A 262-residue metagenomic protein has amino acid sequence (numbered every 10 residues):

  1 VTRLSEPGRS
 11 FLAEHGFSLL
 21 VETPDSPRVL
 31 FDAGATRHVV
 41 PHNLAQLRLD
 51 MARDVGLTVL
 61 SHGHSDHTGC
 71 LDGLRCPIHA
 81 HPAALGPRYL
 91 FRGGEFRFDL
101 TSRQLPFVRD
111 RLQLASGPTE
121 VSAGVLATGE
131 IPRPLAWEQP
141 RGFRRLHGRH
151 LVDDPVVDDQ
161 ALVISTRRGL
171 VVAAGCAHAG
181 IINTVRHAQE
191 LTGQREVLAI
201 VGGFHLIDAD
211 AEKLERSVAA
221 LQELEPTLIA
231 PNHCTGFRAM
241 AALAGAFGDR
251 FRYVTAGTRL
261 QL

Functional and structural regions predicted by a protein language model:
V1-L47, P155, D159-A174: Conserved beta-strand hairpin/beta-sheet module of binuclear metal-dependent hydrolase folds, prominently
T2-L20, S26-R28, R37, G73-P77 (+3 more regions): Terminal domain-initiation and capping elements
T2-S5, A33-A35, G63, A83-A84 (+5 more regions): Active-site metal-binding loops of divalent metal-dependent hydrolases
S26-V29, V55-L57, C76, L170-V171 (+1 more regions): Short active-site oxyanion
V29-F31, I78-A80, S122-E130, V171-A174: Short hydrophobic-aromatic micro-motifs
H38-G86, E190-A199, T227: Active-site metal-binding motif and surrounding structural segment of the metallo-beta-lactamase
G63-H67, V152-V172, C176-A256: Cap/insert and terminal regions of metallo-dependent hydrolase folds
A84-Q160, R252-L262: Metallo-beta-lactamase
